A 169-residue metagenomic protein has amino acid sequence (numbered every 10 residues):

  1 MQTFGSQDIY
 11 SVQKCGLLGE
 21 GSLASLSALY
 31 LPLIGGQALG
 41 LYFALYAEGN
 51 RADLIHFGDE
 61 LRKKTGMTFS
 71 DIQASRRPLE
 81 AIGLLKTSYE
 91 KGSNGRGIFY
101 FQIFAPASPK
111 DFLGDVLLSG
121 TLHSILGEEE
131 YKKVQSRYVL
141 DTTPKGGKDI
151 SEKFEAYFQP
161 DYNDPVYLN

Functional and structural regions predicted by a protein language model:
M1-H56: Short recognition helix of helix-turn-helix/winged-helix DNA-binding domains
T3, Y46-R51, A74-A81, T121-L126 (+1 more regions): Low-complexity, flexible helical/coil segments
A24-S27, L31, L118-S119, H123 (+3 more regions): Generic detector of well-ordered alpha-helical segments enriched in charged/polar residues, highlighting helical
S25-L45, E60-L61, S70, A74-L85 (+2 more regions): General detector of folded, globular domains
E48-F101: Winged helix-turn-helix DNA-binding recognition segment
Y100-D141: Short, amphipathic alpha-helical interaction segments positioned at domain boundaries
T143-N169: Electrostatic interaction modules used in gene-expression and signaling proteins
